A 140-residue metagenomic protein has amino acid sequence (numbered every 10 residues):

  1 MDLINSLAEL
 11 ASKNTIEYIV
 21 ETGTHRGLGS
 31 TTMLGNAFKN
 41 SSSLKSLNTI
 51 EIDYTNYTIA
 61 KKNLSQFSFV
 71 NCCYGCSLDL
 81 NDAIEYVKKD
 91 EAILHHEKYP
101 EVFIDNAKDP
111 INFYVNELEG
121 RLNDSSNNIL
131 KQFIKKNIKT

Functional and structural regions predicted by a protein language model:
M1-T140: A short alpha-helical cap/connector motif
